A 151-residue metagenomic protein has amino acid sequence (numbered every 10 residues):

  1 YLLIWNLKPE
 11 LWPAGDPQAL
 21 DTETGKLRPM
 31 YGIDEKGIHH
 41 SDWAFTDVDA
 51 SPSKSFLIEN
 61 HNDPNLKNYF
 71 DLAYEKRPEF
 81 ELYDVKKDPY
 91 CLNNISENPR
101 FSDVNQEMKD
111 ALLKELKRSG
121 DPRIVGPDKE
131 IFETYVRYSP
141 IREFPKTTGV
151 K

Functional and structural regions predicted by a protein language model:
Y1-N60: Acidic, glycine-rich loop-and-strand cores that form catalytic or ligand-binding grooves in diverse globular domains
I38, F45-V48, S53-F80, V85-K151: Long, internal low-complexity/basic segments
